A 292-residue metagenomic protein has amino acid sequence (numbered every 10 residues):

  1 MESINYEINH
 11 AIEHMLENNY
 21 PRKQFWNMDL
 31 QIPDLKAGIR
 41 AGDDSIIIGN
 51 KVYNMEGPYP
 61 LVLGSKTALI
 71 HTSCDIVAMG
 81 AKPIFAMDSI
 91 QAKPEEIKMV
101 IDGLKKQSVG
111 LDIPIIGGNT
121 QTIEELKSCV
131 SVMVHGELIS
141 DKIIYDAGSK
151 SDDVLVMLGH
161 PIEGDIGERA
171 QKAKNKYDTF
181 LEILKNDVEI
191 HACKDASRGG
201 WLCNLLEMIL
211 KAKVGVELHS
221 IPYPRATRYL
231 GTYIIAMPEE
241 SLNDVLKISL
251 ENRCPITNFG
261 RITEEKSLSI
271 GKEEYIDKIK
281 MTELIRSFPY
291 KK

Functional and structural regions predicted by a protein language model:
E2-L158, I162, T227: Glycine-rich phosphate/pyrophosphate-binding loop regions near the starts of catalytic domains
E2-P21, N252-K292: Acidic, Ser/Thr/Pro-rich beta/coil linker or hinge segments at domain junctions
A37, I115, Q121, V214-T227 (+1 more regions): Beta-strand->loop->alpha-helix junctions that form or flank phosphate-binding loops in nucleotide-handling enzymes
D88-Q91, N119-T122, H160-I162, A196-G199 (+3 more regions): Short, ordered loop/turn segments at secondary-structure junctions
E95, A170-T232, E240: Active-site-proximal betaalpha loop/short-helix elements that scaffold phosphoryl/nucleotidyl transfer chemistry
H135, I234-P238: Short hydrophobic/aromatic beta-strand micro-patches that form the beta-sheet surface supporting nucleotide- or nucleic
G148-K150, K172, L205-K213, K247-P255: Short, solvent-exposed amphipathic alpha-helical segments in soluble enzyme and RNA/protein-processing domains
I162-A170: Short, Lys/Arg- and Gly-enriched loop/turn segments at beta-strand edges
